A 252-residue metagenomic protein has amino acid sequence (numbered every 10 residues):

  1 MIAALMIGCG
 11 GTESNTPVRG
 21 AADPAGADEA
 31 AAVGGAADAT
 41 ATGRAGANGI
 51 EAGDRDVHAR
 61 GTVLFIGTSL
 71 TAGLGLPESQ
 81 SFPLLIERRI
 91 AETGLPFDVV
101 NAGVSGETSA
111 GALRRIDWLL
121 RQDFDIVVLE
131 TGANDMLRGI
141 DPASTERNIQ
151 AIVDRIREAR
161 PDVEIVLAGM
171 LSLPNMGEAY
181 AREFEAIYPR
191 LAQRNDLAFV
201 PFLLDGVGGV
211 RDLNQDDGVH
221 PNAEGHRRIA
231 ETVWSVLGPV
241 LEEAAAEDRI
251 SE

Functional and structural regions predicted by a protein language model:
M1-I7: Sec-dependent bacterial lipoprotein signal peptides
L5, D98-V100, V166: Conserved Rossmann-like nucleotide-binding pocket used by diverse enzymes that bind dinucleotide cofactors
C9-E13: Bacterial signal peptide processing site
R19-G20, T42-S105, R115-F124: Serine-esterase "nucleophile elbow" of acetyl-processing enzymes
A22-T42, S69, I250-E252: Low-complexity, Pro/Thr/Ser/Glu-rich flexible segments characteristic of extracytoplasmic/periplasmic regions
L70-G73, P77, G103-E107, N134-M136 (+1 more regions): Short histidine/acidic/glycine/proline-rich micro-motifs that form metal- and phosphate-coordinating active-site loops
L113-E252: Alpha-helical cap/lid subdomain in secreted, periplasmic, or secretory-pathway luminal O-acyl-processing enzymes
